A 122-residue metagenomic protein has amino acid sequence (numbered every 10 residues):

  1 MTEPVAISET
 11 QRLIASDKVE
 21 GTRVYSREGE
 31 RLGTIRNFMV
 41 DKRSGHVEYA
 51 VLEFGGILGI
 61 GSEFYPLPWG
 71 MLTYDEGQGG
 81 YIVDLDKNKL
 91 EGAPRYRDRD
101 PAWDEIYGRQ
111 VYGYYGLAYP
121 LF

Functional and structural regions predicted by a protein language model:
M1-F122: Peripheral interaction segments used for macromolecular assembly
